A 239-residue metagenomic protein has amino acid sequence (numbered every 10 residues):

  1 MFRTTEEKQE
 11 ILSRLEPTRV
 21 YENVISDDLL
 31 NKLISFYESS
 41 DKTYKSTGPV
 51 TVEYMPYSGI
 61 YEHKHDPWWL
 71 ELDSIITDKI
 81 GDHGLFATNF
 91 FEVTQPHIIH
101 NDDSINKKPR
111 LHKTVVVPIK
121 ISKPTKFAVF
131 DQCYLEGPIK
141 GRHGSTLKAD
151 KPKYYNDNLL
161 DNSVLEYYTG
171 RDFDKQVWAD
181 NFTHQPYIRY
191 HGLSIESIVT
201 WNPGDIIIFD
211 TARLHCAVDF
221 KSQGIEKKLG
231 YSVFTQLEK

Functional and structural regions predicted by a protein language model:
M1-A87, T94-I99, C133, K140-N158 (+1 more regions): Non-heme Fe(II)/2-oxoglutarate
F36, F130, F220-K221: Residue-level signal for well-ordered alpha-helical positions
V93-I206, D210-A212, G224-K239: Catalytic core of non-heme Fe(II) oxygenases with the double-stranded beta-helix
R213-C216, K221: Short, charged beta-turn/beta-strand-edge "cap" motif at the junction between a beta-strand and an adjacent loop
